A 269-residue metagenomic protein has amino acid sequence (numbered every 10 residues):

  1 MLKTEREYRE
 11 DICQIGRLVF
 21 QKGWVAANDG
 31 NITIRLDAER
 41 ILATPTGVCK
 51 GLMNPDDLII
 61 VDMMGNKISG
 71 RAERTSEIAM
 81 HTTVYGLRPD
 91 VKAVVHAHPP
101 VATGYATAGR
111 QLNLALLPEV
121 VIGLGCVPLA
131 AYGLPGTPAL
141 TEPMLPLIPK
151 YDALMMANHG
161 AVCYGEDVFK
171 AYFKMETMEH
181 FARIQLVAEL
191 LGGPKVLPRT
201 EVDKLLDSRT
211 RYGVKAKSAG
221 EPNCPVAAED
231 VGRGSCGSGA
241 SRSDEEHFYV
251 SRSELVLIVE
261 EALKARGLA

Functional and structural regions predicted by a protein language model:
M1-A269: Glycine-rich flexible loops
